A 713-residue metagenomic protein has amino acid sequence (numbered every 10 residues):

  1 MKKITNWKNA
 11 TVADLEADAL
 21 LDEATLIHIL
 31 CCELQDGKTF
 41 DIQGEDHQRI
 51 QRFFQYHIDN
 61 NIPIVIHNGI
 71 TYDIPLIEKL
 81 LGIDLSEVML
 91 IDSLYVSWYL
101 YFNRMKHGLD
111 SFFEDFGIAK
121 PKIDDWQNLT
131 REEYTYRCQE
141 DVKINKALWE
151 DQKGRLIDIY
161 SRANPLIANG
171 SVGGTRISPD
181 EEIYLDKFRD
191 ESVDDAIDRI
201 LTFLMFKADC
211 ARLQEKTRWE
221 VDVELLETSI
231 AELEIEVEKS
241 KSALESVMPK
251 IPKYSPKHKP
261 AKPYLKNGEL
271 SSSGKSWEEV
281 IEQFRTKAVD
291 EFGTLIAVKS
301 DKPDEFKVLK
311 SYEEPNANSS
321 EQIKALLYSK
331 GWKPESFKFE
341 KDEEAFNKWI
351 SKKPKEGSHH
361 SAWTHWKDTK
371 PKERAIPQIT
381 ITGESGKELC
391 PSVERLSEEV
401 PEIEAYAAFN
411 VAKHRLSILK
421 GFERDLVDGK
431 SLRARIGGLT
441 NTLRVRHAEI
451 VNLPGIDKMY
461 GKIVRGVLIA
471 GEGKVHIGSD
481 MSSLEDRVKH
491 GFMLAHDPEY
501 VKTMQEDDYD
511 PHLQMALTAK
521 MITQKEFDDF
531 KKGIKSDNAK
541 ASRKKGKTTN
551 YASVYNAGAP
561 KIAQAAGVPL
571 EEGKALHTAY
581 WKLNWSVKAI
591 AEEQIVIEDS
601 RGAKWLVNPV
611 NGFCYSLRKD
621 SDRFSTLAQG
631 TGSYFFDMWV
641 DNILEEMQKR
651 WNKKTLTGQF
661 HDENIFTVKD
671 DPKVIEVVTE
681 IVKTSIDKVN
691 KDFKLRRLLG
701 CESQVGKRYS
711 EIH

Functional and structural regions predicted by a protein language model:
M1-E16, K120, R131, C138-Y460 (+8 more regions): Conserved "right-hand" nucleotidyltransferase catalytic core of DNA-directed polymerases
A19-L20, D73, K324-A325, T442-A448 (+9 more regions): Flexible loop/turn segments at secondary-structure boundaries
L21, T25-I27, C32, G37-Q51 (+3 more regions): Active-site-proximal helix-loop-helix substrate-binding element of RNase H-like nuclease domains
L30, I70-G82, W98, I323-G331 (+1 more regions): Short active-site loop/helix that positions an aromatic residue
R212, K216, L432-N441, M521-H661 (+4 more regions): Conserved catalytic core of nucleic-acid polymerases
Y312, R395, L419-L426, M459 (+5 more regions): Short, contiguous acidic/charged loop-to-helix segments that flank catalytic cores in large enzymes
L432-G533: Function-dense linear segments that define catalytic or interfacial modules in macromolecule-processing proteins
V682-D692: A common structural junction motif
